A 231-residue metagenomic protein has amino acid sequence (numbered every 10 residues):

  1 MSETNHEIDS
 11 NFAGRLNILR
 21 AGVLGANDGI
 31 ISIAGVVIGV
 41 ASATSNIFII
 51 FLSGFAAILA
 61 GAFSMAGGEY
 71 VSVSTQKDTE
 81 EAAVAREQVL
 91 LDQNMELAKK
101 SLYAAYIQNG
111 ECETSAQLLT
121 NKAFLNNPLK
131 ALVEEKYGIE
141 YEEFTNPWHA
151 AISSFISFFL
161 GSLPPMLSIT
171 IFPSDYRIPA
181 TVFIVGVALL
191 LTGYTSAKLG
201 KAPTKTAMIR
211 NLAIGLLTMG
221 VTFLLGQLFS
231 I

Functional and structural regions predicted by a protein language model:
M1-S72: Internal alpha-helical transmembrane segments
S2-G14, V73-F155: Cytosol/matrix-facing amphipathic helices and coiled-coil assembly/linker segments of eukaryotic membrane proteins
L19, P173-I231: Alpha-helical transmembrane anchor segments
G22, I50-F55, A151-F155, P179-F183 (+1 more regions): Hydrophobic alpha-helical transmembrane segments
D28, G67, Y106, A116 (+3 more regions): Residue-level signature of catalytic and energy-coupling elements of molecular machines, predominantly ATP/GTP-dependent
G29-A34, S154-P165: Core segments of transmembrane alpha-helices that mediate helix-helix packing or line hydrophobic substrate/ligand
I38-S53, M166-R177, L224-I231: Helix-coil boundary and interhelical linker segments in multi-pass alpha-helical membrane proteins
A62, A66-S74, D78, A83 (+2 more regions): Membrane-spanning helices that line or support transport/gating and their immediate boundary helices in channels
